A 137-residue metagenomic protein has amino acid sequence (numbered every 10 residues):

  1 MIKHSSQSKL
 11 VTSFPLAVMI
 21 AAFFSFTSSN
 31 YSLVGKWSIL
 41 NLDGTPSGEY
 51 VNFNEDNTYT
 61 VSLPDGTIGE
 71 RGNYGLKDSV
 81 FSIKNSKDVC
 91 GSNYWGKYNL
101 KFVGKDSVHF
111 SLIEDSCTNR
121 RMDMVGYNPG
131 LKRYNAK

Functional and structural regions predicted by a protein language model:
M1, M19, M122-M124: Detector for methionine-enriched segments
I2-F14: Bacterial N-terminal signal peptides that target proteins for export
S13-F23: Bacterial N-terminal signal peptides
F26-R71, V80-K137: Lipid interaction determinants
Y74: Acyl-CoA/ACP chain-elongation machinery
